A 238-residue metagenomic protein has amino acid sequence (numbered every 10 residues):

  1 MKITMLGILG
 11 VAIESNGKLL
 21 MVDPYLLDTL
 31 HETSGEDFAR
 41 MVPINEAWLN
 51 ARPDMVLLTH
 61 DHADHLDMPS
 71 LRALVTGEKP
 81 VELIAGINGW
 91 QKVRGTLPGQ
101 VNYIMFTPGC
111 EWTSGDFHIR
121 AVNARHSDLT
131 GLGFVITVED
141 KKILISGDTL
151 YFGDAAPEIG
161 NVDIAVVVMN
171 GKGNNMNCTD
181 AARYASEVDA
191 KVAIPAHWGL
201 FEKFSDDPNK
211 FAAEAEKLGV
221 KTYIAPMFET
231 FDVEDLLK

Functional and structural regions predicted by a protein language model:
M1-N45, T130-G147, I164: Conserved beta-strand hairpin/beta-sheet module of binuclear metal-dependent hydrolase folds, prominently
K18-L57, D61, P69-T76, T149-E158: Pre-active-site segment of Zn-dependent metallo-hydrolases
V22-D23, R52-D64, L83-I87, L144-D148 (+3 more regions): Active-site neighborhood of phospho(di)ester-bond hydrolases with catalytic His/Asp-centered motifs
D28-T29, H62-L66, W90-V93, C110-T113 (+5 more regions): Active-site environment of divalent metal-dependent phosphoester hydrolases
P43-W112: Active-site HxH/HxHxD metal-binding segment of metal-dependent hydrolases
I44-N50, W112-G115, A155-I159, D232-K238: Short amphipathic alpha-helix with an adjacent loop that forms part of the alpha/beta core around
L97-W112, D180-A182, S186-K238: Binuclear metal-ion centers of metallo-dependent hydrolases, dominated by the metallo-beta-lactamase
R125-S186: Active-site-proximal loop/helix segments of hydrolase catalytic cores
